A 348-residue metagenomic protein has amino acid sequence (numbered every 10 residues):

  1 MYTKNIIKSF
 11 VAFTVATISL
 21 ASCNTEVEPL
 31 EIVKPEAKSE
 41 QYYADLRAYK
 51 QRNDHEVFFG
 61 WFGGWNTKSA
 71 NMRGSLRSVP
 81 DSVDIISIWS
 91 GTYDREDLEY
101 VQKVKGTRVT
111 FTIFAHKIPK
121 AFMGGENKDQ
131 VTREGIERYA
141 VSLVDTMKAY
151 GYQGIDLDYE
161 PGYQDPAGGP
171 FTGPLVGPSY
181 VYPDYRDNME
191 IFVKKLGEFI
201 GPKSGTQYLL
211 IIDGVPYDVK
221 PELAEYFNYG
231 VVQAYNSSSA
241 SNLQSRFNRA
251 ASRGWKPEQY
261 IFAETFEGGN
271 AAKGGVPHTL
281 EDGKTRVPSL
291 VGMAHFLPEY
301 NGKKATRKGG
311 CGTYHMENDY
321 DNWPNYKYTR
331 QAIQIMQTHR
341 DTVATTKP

Functional and structural regions predicted by a protein language model:
Y2-V11: Bacterial N-terminal signal peptides that target proteins for export
I18-S22: C-terminal motif of bacterial Sec signal peptides marking the signal peptidase cleavage site
C23-P348: Secreted glycan hydrolases and related glycan-binding modules that recognize and/or cleave
